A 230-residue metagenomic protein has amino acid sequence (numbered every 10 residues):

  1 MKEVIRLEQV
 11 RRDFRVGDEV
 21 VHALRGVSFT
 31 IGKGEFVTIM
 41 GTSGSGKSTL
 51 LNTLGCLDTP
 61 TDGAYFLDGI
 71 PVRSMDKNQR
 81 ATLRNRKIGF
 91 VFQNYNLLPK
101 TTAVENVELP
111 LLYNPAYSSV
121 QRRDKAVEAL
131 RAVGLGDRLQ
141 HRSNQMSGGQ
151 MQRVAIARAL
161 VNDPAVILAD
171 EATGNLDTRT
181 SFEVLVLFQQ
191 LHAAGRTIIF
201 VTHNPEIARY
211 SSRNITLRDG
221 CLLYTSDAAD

Functional and structural regions predicted by a protein language model:
K2-L217: ABC family nucleotide-binding domain
Y224-D230: Conserved small/polar residues in nucleotide/adenosyl-binding loops
